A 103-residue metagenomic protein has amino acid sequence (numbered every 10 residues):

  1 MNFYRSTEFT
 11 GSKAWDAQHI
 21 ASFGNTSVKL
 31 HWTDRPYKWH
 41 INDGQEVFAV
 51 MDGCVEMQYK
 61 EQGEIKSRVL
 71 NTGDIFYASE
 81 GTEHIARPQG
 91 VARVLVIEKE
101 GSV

Functional and structural regions predicted by a protein language model:
M1-L30: A short, N-terminal "cap"/entry segment at the start of jelly-roll beta-barrel domains of the cupin/DSBH fold
G24, M51-D52, N71-T72, G90: A cytosolic small-molecule/anion-sensing beta-strand core signal
T26-N42: Conserved short histidine dyad/triad with adjacent acidic residue
L30, M57-Q58, V96: Short hydrophobic/aromatic-rich beta-strand segments that constitute the beta-sheet cores of beta-sandwich/beta-barrel
R35, G44-Q62: Glycine- and acidic-residue-biased ligand/ion/polar-headgroup-sensing regions
K38-I41, Q45-V50, S67-R68, A86: His/acidic/aromatic-lined binding-pocket segments of jelly-roll/cupin-type domains and related regulatory beta-sandwich
Q62-E80: Short acidic-glycine-tyrosine-enriched beta hairpin
E80-V103: Ligand-binding loop in jelly-roll beta-barrel domains
